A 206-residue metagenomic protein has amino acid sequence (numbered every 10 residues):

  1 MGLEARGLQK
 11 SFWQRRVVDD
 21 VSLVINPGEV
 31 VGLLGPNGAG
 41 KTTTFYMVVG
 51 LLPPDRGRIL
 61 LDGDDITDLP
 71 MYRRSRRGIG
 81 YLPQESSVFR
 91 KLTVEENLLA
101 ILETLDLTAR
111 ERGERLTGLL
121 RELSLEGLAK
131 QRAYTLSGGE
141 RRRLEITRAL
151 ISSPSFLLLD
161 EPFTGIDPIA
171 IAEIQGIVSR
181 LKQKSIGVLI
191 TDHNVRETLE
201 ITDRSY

Functional and structural regions predicted by a protein language model:
L34-P36: The feature captures the beta-strand-to-loop junction immediately N-terminal to the Walker
V49: Helix-to-loop junction immediately C-terminal to a conserved catalytic motif
D65-G80, E85, R90, A109-G113: ABC ATPase NBD coupling module
L99, R110-L128, Q175-S179: Conserved ABC ATPase "signature" region
R132-L136, E140: Conserved ABC ATPase signature
S153: Conserved catalytic motifs of ABC-family nucleotide-binding domains
L157-E161: Catalytic Walker B motif of ABC-type/P-loop ATPase nucleotide-binding domains
